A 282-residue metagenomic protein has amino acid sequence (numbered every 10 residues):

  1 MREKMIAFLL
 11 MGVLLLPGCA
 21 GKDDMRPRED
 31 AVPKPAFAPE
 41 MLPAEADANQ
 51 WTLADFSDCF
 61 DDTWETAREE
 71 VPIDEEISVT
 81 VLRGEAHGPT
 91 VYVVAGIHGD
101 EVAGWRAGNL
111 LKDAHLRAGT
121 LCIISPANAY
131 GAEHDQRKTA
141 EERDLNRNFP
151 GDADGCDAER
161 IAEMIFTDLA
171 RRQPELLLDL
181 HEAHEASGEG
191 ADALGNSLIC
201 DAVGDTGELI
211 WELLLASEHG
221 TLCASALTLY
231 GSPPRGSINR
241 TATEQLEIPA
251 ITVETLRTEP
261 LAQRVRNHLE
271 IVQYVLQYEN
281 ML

Functional and structural regions predicted by a protein language model:
R2-L9: Sec-dependent signal peptide recognition, specifically the positively charged N-region followed immediately by
G12-V13: Repetitive helical segments and hydrophobic/amphipathic motifs
L16-G18: C-terminal motif of bacterial Sec signal peptides marking the signal peptidase cleavage site
A20-L282: Structured catalytic-domain cores with a bias toward divalent-metal coordination
